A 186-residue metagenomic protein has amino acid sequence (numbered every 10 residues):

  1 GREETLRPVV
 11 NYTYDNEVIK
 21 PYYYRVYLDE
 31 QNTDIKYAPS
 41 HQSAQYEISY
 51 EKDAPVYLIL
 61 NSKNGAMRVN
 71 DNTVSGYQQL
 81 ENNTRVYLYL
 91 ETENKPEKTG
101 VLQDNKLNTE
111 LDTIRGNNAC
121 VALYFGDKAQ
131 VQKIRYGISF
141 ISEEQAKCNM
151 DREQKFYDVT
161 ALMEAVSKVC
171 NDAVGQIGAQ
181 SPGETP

Functional and structural regions predicted by a protein language model:
G1-P186: Beta-sandwich/jelly-roll carbohydrate-recognition scaffolds of carbohydrate-active enzymes
